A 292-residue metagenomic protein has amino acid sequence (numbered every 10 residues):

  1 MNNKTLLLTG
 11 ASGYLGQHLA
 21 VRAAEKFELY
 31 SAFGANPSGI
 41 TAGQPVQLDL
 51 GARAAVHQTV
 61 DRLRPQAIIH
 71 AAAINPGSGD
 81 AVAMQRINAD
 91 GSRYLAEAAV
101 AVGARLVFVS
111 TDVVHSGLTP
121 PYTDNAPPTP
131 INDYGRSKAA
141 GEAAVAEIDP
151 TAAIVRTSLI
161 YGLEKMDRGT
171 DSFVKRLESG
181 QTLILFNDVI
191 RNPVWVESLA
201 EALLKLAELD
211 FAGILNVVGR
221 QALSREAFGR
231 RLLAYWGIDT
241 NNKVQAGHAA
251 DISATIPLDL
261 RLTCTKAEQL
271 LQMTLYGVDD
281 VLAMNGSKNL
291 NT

Functional and structural regions predicted by a protein language model:
N3-K26: N-terminal Rossmann NAD(P)H-binding glycine-rich loop of SDR-like oxidoreductase domains
Q47-N88: NAD(P)H-binding glycine-rich loop region in Rossmannoid oxidoreductase-like domains and their noncatalytic homologs
I87-S92, S137-K138: Short alpha-helix in the Rossmann-fold core of NAD(P)-dependent oxidoreductases
R93-I131: Conserved Rossmann-fold NAD(P)-dependent oxidoreductase catalytic core, especially the SDR/UDP-sugar
A143-R191, S198: NAD(P)-dependent short-chain dehydrogenase/reductase
L185-I190, L215-L223, L270: Glycine-rich Rossmann NAD(P)(H)-binding loop
A202-K205, L209-L258: Mid/C-terminal beta-alpha module of Rossmann-like enzyme folds, strongest in SDR-family dehydrogenases/epimerases
S224-R230, A246-T292: Conserved C-terminal active-site "lid" loop/helix of NAD(P)H-dependent oxidoreductases that clamps the redox cofactor
